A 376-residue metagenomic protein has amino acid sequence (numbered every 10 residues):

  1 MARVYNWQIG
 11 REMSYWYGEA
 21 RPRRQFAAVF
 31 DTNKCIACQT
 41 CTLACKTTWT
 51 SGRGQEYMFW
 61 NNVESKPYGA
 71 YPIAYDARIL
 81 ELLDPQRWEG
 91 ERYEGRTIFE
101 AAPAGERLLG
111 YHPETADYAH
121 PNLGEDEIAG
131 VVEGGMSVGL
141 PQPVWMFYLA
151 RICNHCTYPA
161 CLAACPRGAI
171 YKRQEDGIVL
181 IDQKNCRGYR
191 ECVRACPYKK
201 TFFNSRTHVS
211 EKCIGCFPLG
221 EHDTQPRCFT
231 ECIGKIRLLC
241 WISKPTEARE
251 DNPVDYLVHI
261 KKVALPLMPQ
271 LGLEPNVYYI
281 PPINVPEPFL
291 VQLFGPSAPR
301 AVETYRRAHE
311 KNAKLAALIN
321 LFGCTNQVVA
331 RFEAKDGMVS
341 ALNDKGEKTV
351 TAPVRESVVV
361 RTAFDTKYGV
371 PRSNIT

Functional and structural regions predicted by a protein language model:
M1-T376: Non-ligating segments of multi-cofactor redox enzymes
